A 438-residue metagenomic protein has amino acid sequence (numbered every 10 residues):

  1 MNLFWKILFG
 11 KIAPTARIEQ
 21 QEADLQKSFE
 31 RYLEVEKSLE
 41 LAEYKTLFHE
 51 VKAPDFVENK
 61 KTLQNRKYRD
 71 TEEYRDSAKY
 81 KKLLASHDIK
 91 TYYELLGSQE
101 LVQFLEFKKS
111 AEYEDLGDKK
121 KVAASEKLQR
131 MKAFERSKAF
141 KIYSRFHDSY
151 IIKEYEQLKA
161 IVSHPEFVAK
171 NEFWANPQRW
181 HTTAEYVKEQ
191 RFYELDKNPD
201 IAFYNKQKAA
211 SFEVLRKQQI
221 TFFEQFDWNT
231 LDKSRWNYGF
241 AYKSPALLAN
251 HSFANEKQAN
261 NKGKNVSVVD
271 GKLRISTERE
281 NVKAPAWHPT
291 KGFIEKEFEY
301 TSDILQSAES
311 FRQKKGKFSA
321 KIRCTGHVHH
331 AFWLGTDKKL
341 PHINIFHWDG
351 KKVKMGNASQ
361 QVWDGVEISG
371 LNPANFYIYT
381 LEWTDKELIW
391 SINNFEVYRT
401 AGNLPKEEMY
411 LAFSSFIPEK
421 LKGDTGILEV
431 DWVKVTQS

Functional and structural regions predicted by a protein language model:
G10-F212: Repetitive, compositionally biased segments used for assembly/scaffolding
K206-Y242: Extracellular carbohydrate-recognition regions
F226, A320, N375-W383, L388-W390: Short tryptophan-centered beta-strand motifs in secreted/extracellular beta-sheet-rich domains of glycan-recognition
R235-R274, R279: Extracellular glycan-recognition surfaces and repeat-rich motifs
I275-V353: Secretory/extracellular carbohydrate-interaction modules and structurally similar beta-sandwich "look-alikes"
N357-I378: Short, aromatic/His-centered strand-loop micro-motif at the edge of beta-sheets
N393-Y410: Short, solvent-exposed beta-strand-to-loop segments that form ligand-recognition rims of beta-rich domains
K406-S438: Ligand-recognition surfaces built from glycine- and aromatic
